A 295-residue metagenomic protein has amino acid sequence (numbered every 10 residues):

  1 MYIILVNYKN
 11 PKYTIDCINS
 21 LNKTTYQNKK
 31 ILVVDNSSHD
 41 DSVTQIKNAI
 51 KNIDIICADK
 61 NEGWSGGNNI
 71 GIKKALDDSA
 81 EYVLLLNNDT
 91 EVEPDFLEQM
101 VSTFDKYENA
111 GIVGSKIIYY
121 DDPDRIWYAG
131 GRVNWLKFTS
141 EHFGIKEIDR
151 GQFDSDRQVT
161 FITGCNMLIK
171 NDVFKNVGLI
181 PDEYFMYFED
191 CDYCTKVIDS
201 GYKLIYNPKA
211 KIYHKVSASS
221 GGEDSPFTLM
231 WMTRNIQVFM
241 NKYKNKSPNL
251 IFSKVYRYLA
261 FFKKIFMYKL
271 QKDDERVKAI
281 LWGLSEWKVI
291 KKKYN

Functional and structural regions predicted by a protein language model:
N19-N28: Short, acidic, metal-binding catalytic loop of nucleotide-sugar glycosyltransferases
K29-S37, I56-A58: Short beta-strand/loop segment that forms part of the nucleotide-sugar
A58-D78: Glycine-rich, basic loop-to-helix element that forms the pyrophosphate-binding segment of sugar-nucleotide handling
A80-E91: Short beta-strand-to-loop acidic/aromatic patch adjacent to the donor-nucleotide binding site
E93-Y128, V133-N134: Conserved donor NDP-sugar-binding/catalytic core segment of glycosyltransferases
N134-T160: Short, flexible, basic/aromatic active-site loop/helix in glycosyltransferases
T160-L179, E183-K211: A short, conserved alpha-helix in the catalytic core of glycosyltransferases
F227-N235, N245-N295: Non-catalytic, C-terminal membrane-associated alpha-helical segments of glycosyltransferases
